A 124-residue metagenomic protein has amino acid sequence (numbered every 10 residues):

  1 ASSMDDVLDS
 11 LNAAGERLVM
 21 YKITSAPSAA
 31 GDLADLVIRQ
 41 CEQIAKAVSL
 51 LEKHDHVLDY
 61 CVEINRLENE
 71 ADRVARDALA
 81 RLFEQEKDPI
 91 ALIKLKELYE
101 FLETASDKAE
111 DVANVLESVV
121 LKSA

Functional and structural regions predicted by a protein language model:
A1-A124: Cytosolic, long alpha-helical scaffolding segments
